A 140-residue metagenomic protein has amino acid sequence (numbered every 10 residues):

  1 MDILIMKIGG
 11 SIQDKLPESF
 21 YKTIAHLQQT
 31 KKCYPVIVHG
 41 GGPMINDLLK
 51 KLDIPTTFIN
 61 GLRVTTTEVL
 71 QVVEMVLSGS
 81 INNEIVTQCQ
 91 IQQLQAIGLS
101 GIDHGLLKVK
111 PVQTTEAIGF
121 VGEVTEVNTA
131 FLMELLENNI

Functional and structural regions predicted by a protein language model:
M1-I140: Nucleotide/pyrophosphate-binding catalytic subdomain
